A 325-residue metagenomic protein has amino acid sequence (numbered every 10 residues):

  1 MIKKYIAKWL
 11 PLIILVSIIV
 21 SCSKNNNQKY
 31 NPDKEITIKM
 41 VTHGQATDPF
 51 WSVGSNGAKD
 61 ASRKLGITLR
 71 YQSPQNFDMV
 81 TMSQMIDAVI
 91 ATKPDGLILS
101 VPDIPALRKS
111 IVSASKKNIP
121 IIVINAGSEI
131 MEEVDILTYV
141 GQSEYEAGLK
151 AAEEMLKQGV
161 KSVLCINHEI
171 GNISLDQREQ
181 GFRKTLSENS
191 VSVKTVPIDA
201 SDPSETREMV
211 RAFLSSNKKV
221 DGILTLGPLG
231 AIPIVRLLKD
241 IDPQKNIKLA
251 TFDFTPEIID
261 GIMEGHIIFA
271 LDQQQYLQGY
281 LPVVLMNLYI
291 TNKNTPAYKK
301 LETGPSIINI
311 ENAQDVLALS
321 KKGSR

Functional and structural regions predicted by a protein language model:
L12, Y30-K34, I170, L277-R325: Hinge/cleft segment of the Venus flytrap/periplasmic-binding protein
I18-S21: C-terminal motif of bacterial Sec signal peptides marking the signal peptidase cleavage site
T37-G57, A61, L65, R70-I86 (+4 more regions): Extracytoplasmic "Venus flytrap"
P49-K64, A147-A151, I173-S192, M209 (+2 more regions): Short, solvent-exposed amphipathic alpha-helices that sit in or adjacent to ligand/effector-binding or catalytic
L69-K93, V196-N217, A231-P233: Structural motif
I98-S115, F182, A200-G261: Hydrophobic alpha-helical
I104-E146, D253-M263, I267-I268, L317: Flexible loop/hinge segments that line or gate small-molecule binding clefts
T138-L164, E205-R207, F254-I258, Q274-T291: Hydrophobic alpha-helical segments within soluble ligand-binding/sensing domains
